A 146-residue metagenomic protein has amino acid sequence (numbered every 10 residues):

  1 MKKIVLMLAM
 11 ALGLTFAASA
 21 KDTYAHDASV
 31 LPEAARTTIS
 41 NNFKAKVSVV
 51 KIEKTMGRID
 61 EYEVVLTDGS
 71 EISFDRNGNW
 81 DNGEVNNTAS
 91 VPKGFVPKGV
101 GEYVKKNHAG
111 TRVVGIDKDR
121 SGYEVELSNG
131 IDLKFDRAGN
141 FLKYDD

Functional and structural regions predicted by a protein language model:
M1-T23, I39: Bacterial Sec-dependent N-terminal signal peptides
L8-F16, E33, D60, D68: Generic detector of low-complexity/intrinsically disordered segments and short hydrophobic N-terminal stretches
K21, N87-T88: Structural motif
D22-Y24, S29, D146: Glycine- and aromatic-enriched low-complexity segments, predominantly in secreted/extracellular proteins and matrices
H26-V49, V91-R112: Short, non-transmembrane alpha-helical segments in secretory-pathway proteins
V47-I72, D117-L133: Exposed beta-strand-loop-beta-strand "reactive/processing" segments of non-cytosolic proteins
D60-N86, G130-D146: Amphipathic N-proximal alpha-helical interface segments
